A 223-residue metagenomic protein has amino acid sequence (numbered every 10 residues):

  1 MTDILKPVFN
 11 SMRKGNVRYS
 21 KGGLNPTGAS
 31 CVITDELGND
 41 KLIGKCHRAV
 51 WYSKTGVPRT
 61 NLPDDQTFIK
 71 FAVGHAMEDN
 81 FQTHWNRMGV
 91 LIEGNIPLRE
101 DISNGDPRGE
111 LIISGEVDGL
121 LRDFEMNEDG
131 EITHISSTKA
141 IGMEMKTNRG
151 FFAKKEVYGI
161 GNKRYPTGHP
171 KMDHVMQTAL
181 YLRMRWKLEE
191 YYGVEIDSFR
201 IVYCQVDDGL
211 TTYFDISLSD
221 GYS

Functional and structural regions predicted by a protein language model:
M1-G142, R149-K155: Metal-dependent nuclease catalytic cores that hydrolyze phosphodiester bonds in DNA/RNA, characterized by
A76, N80, M176-M184: Short amphipathic alpha-helical face segments that pack within enzyme cores and frequently flank/anchor catalytic
N86, T147-G150, R183-E190: Hydrophobic/aromatic-lined pockets within catalytic cores
L111-I112, M172-Q177: Short, glycine/acidic-rich beta->alpha junctions
L121, M145, I201-Y203: Hydrophobic side chains in beta-strands
M143-M145, S223: A structural motif
M145-G168: Short beta-strand-loop-alpha-helix junction that forms the active-site gateway of nucleic-acid-processing nucleases
K155, G168-M172, R183-S223: Metal-dependent nuclease catalytic regions and adjoining charged, substrate-binding loops involved in nucleic-acid end
